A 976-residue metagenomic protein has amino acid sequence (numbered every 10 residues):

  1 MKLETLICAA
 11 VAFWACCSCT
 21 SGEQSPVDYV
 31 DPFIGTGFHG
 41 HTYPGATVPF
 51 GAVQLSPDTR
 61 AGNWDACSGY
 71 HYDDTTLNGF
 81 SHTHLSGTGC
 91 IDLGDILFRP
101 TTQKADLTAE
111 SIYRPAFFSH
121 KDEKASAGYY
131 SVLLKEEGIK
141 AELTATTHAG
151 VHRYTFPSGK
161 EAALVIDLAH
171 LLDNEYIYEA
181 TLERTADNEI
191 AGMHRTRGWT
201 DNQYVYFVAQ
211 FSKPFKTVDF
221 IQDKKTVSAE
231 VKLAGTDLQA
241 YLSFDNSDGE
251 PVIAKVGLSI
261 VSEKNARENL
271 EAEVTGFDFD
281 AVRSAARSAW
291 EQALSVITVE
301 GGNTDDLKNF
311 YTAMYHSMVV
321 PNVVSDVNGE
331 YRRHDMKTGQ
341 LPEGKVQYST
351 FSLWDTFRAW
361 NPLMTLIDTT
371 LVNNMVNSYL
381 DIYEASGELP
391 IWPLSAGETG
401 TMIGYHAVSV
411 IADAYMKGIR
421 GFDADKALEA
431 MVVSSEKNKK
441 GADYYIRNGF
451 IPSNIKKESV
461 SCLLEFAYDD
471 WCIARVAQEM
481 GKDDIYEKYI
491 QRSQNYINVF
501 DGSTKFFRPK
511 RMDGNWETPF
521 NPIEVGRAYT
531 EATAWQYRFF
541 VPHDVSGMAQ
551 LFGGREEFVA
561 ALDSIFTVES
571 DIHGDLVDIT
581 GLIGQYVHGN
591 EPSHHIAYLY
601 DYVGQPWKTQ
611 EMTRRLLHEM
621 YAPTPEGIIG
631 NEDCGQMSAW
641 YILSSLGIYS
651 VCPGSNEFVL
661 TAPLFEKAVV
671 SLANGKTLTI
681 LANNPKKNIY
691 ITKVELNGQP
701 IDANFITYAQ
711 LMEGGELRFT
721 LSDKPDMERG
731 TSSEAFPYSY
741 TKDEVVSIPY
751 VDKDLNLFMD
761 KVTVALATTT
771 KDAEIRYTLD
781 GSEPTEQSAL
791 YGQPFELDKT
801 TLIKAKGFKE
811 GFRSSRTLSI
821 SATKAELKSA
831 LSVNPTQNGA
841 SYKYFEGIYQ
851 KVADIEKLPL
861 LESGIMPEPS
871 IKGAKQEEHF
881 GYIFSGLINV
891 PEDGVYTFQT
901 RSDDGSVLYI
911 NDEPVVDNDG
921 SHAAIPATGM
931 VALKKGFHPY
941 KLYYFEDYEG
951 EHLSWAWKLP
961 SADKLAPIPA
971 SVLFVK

Functional and structural regions predicted by a protein language model:
M1-Q24: Bacterial Sec-dependent N-terminal signal peptides
G22-S409, D413-L464, C472, A477-N498 (+9 more regions): Accessory carbohydrate-recognition regions in carbohydrate-active enzymes
S158-K160, K686-I689, T768-A773, R901-G905: Short proline/glycine-enriched turn/loop motifs at strand-loop junctions of beta-rich domains
P251, G714-E716, K761, D798-L802 (+2 more regions): Extracellular Ig-like/FN3 beta-sandwich strand-entry sites
K693-E695, E774-T778, Q899, V907-Y909 (+1 more regions): Beta-strand signatures of extracellular beta-sandwich domains
Y738-K843, I848-A853, E862-I883, V895 (+3 more regions): Short, compositionally stereotyped local motifs that mark structural "simplifiers"
L766-T768, I888-V890, G894-L908, Y940: Aromatic-lined ligand-binding clefts that engage carbohydrates, nucleic acids, or primary amines
K941-G950: Short beta-strand-plus-loop segments that form exposed binding edges in beta-rich domains
